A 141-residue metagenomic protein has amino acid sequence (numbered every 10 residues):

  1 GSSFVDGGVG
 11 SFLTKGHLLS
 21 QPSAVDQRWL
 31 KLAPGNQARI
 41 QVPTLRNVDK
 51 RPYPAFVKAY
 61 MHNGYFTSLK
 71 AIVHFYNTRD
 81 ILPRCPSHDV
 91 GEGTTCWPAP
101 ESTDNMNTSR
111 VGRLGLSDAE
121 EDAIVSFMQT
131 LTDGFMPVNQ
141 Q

Functional and structural regions predicted by a protein language model:
G1, D6-G10, A99-P100, S109 (+1 more regions): Glycine-centered flexibility motif
G1-N77, P83-S87, N139-Q141: Short glycine/threonine-rich turn/loop motifs
S2, S126, T130-Q141: Flexible coil segments in periplasmic/lumen-exposed cytochrome c-class electron-transfer proteins
V48, R79, T130-G134: Generic structural signal for alpha-helix termini and adjacent loop/cap motifs
L69-S117, E121-V125: Active-site pocket scaffolds in enzymes
